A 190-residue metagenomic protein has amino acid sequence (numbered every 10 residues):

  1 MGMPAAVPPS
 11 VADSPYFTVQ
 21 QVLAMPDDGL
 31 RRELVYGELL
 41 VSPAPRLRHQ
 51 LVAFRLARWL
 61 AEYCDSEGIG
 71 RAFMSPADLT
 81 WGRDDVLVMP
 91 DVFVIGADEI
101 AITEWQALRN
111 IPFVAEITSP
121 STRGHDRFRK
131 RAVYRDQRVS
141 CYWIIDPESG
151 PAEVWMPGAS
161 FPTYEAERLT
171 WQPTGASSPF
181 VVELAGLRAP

Functional and structural regions predicted by a protein language model:
M1-P190: Gly/Pro/Ser/Thr-rich low-complexity, intrinsically disordered segments predominantly at protein N-termini
